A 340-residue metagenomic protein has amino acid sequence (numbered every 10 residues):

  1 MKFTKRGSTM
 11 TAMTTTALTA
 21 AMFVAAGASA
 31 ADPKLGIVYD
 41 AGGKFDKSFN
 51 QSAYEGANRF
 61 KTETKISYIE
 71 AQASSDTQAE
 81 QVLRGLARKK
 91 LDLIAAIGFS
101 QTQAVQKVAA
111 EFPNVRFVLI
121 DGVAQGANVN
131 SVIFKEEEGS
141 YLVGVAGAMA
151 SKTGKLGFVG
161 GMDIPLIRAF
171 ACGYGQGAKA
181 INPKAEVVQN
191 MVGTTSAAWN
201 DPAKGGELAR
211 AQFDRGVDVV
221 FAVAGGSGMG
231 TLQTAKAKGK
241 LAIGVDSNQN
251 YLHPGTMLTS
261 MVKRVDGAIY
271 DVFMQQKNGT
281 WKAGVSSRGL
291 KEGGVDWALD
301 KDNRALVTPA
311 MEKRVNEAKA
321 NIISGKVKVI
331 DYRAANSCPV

Functional and structural regions predicted by a protein language model:
M1-K2, A30: General helical secondary-structure elements
K2-T16: Bacterial N-terminal signal peptides that target proteins for export
M10-T11, F23, P183: Intrinsically disordered, low-complexity segments enriched in polar/charged small residues
A17-F23: Hydrophobic helical h-region of N-terminal Sec-dependent signal peptides in bacterial secretory/periplasmic proteins
V24-A30: Sec/Tat signal peptide C-region and signal peptidase I cleavage site
A30-V340: A residue-level marker of the well-folded mature domains of exported/periplasmic proteins
